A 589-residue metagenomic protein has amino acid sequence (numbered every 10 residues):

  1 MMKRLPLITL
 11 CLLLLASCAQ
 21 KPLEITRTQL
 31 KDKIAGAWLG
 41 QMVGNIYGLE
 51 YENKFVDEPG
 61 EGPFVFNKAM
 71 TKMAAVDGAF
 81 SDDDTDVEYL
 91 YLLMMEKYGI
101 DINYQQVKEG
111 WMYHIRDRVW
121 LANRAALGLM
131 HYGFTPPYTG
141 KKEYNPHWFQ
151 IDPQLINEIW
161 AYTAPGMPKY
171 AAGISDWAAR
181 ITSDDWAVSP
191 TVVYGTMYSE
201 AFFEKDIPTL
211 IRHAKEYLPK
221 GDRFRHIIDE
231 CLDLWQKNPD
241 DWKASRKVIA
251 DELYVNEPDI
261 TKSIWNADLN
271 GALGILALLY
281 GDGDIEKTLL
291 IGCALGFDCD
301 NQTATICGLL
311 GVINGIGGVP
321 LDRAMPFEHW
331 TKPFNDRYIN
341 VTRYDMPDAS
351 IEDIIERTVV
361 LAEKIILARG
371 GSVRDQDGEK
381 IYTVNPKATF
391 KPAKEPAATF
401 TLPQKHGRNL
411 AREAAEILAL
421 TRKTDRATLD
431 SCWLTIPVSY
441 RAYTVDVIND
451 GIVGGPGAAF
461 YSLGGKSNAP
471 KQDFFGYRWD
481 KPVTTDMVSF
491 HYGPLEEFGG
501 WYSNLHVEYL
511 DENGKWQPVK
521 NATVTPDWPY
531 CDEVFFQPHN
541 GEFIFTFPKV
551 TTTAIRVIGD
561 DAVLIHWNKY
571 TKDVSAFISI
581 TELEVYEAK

Functional and structural regions predicted by a protein language model:
A16-S17: C-terminal motif of bacterial Sec signal peptides marking the signal peptidase cleavage site
I25, G140-W148, I159-M167, D176-R180 (+2 more regions): Accessory "access/gating" subregions that flank catalytic or transport cores
V43, Y47, K54, E58-F66 (+3 more regions): Catalytic phosphate/nucleotide-handling subdomain of diverse soluble enzymes
L49-Y89, Y104-L121: Active-site-surrounding "flap" and adjacent substrate/cofactor-binding loops of secreted or lumenal enzymes, prototyped
G99-D152, Y162: Extracytoplasmic mature domains of secreted/periplasmic and thylakoid-lumen proteins
L232-W235, P239-D251, N256-I260, G317-R408: Acidic, carboxylate-rich catalytic segments that either coordinate divalent cations
G407-V453: Predominantly extracellular/luminal regions of secreted and cell-surface proteins, especially disulfide-bonded
V453-K520, H539-K589: Aromatic, loop-rich ligand-recognition surfaces of beta-strand-rich domains
